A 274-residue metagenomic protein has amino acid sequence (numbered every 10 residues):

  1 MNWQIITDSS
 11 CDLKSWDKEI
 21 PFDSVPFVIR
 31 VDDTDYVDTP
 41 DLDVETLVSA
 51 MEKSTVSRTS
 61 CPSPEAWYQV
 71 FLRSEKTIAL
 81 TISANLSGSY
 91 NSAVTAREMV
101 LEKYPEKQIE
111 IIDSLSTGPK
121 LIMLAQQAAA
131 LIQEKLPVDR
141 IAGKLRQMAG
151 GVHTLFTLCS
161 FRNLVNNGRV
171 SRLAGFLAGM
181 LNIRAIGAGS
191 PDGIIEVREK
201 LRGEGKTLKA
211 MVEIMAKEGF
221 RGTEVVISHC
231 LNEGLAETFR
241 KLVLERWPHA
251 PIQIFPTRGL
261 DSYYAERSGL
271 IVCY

Functional and structural regions predicted by a protein language model:
M1, F71-S74, E218-R221: Flexible, charged surface loops at secondary-structure boundaries
W3, T77-A79, T223-V225: Generic beta-sheet signal
W3-S60: N-terminal glycine-rich anion-binding loop in soluble enzyme alpha/beta folds
T7, T81-S83, I112-D113: Short beta-strand segments
S10-K18, F22-D23, F27-V28, L86-S89 (+4 more regions): Mixed-charge interfacial surface used for oligomerization/domain docking and macromolecular partner engagement
E45-P62, G189-G205: Acidic/glycine-enriched edge-of-secondary-structure segments
P62-R97, L101-E102: Active-site cofactor/cluster-binding pocket
E106-K107: A short helix->loop->beta-strand "cap" motif at the edges of active sites that frequently abuts
